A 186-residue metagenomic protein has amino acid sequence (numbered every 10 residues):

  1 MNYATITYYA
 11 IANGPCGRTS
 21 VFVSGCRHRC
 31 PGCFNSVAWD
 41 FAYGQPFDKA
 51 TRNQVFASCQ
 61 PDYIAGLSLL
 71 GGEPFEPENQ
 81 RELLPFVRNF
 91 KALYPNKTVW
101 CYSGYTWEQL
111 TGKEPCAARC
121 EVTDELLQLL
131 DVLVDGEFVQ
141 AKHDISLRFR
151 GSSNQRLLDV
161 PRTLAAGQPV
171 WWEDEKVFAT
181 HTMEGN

Functional and structural regions predicted by a protein language model:
M1-F22, R27, P31, N35-Y43 (+3 more regions): N-terminal [4Fe-4S]-dependent radical SAM core
I6-Y8, N53-V55, R119-E121: A generic local structural motif
N35-A50, D62-P77, K91-A118, L127-A141 (+1 more regions): Core AdoMet radical
Q54-A57, E82-A92, E125: Alpha-helical scaffolding segments of alpha/beta enzyme cores, especially the outer helices of TIM-barrel or partial
F86-K91, H143-N186: P-loop/Walker A phosphate-binding loop and immediately adjacent motor/lid segment at beta-alpha junctions
